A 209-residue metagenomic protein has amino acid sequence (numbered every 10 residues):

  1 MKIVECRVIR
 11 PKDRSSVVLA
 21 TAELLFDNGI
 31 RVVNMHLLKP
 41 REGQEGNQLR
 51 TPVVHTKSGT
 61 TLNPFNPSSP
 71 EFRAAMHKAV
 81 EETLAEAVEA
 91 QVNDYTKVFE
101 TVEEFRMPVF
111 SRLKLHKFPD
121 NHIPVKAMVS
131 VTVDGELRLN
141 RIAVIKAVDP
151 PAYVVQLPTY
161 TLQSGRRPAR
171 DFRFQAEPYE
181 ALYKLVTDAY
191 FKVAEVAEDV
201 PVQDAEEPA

Functional and structural regions predicted by a protein language model:
M1-A209: Single-stranded nucleic acid-binding surfaces, predominantly the OB-fold ssDNA-binding core
